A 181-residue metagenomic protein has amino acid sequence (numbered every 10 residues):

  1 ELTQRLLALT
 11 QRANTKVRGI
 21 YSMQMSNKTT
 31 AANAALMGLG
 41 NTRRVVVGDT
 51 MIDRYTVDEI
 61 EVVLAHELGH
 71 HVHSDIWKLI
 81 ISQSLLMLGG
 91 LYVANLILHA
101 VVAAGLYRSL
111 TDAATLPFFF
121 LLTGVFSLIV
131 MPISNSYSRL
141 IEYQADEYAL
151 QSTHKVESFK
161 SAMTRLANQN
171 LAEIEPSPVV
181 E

Functional and structural regions predicted by a protein language model:
E1-L110, G124-V125, I129-E181: Polar-ligand-bearing catalytic/cofactor-coordination segments of membrane-embedded or membrane-tethered inner-membrane
L110-L122: Small-residue-enriched core segments of transmembrane alpha-helices in multipass membrane transport and channel
